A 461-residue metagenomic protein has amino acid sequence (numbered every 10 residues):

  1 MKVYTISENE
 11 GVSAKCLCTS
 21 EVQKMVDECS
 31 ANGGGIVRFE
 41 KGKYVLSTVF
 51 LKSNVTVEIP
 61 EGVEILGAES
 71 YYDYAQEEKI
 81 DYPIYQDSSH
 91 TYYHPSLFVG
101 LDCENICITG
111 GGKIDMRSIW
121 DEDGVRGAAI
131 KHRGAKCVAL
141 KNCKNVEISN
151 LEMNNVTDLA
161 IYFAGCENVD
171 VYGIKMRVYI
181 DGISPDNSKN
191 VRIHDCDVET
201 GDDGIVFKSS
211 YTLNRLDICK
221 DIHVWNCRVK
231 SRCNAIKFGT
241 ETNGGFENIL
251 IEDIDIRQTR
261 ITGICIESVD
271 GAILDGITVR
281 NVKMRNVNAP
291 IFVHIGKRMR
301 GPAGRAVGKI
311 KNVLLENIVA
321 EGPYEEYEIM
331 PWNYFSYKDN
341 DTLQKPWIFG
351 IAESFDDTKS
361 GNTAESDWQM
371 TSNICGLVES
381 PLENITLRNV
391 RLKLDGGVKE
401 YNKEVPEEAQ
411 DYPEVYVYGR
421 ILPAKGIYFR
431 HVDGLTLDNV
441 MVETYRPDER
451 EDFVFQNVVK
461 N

Functional and structural regions predicted by a protein language model:
M1-N461: Extracellular/periplasmic carbohydrate-active domains that bind, remodel, or depolymerize complex polysaccharides
